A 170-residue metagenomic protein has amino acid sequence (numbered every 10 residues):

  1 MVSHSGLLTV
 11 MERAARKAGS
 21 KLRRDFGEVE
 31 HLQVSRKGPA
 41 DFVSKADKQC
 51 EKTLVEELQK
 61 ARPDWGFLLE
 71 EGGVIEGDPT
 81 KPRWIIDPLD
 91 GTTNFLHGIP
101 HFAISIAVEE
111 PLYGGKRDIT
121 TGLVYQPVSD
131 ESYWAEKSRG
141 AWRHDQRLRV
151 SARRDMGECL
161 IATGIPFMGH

Functional and structural regions predicted by a protein language model:
M1-L89: N-terminal subdomain of lithium-sensitive/metallo-dependent phosphomonoesterases centered on the IMPase/IPPase/PAP
E12-R16, D47-K48, F102, I119 (+2 more regions): Hydrophobic alpha-helical segments
L22, D47, L58, T92 (+3 more regions): Residue-level signal for inorganic ion chemistry
E28-E30, G38-P39, P63-D64, G98 (+4 more regions): Glycine-rich, flexible loop/turn motifs
G77, H97-I99, R154-M156: Short coil/turn motifs at beta-sheet boundaries
T80-V128: Glycine-rich active-site/cofactor-binding loop and its immediate structural neighborhood
A107-H170: Acidic beta-strand-loop-alpha-helix segment within the catalytic core of divalent metal-dependent phosphate-processing
